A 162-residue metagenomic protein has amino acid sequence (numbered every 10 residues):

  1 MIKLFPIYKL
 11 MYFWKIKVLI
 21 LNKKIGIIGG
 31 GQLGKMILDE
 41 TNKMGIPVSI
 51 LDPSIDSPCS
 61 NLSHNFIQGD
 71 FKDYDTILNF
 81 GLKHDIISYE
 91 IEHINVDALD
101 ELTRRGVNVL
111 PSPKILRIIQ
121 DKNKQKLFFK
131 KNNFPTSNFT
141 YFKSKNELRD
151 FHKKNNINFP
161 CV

Functional and structural regions predicted by a protein language model:
I2-F5: Extreme N-terminal basic, low-complexity initiation segments that serve as generic localization/processing leaders
Y8, F13-Q120, K124-L127, N146: ATP-binding N-terminal substructure of ATP-dependent carboxylate-amine bond-forming enzymes
I118-V162: Active-site nucleotide/adenylate-binding loops and adjacent lid/helix of ATP-dependent enzymes
